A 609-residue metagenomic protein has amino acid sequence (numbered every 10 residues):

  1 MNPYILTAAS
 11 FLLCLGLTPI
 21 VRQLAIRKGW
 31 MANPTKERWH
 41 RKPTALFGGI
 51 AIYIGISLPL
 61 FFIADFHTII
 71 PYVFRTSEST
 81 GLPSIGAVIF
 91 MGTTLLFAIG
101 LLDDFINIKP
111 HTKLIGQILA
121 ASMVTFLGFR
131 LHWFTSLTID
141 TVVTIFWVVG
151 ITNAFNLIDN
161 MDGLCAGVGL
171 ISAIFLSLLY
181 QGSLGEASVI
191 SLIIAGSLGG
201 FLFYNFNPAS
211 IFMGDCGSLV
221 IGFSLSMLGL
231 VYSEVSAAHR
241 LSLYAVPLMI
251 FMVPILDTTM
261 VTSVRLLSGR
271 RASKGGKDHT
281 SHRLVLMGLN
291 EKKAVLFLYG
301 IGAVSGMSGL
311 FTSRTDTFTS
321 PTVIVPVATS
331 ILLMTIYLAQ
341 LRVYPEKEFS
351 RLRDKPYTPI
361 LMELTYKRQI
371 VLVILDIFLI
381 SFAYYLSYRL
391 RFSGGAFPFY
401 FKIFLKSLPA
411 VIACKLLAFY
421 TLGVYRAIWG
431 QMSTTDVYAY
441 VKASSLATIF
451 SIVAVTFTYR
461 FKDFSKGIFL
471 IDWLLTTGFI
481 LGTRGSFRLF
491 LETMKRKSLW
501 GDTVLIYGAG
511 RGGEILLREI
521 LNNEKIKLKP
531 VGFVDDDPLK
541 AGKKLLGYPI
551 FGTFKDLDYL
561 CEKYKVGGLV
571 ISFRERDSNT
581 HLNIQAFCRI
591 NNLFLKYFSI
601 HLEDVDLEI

Functional and structural regions predicted by a protein language model:
M1-T258, H581, Y597: "…together with the soluble PPM/PP2C metallo-phosphatase catalytic core" -> "…together with the soluble PPM/PP2C
I5-L6, P19, L296, T317-W500 (+5 more regions): Signature of alpha-helical transmembrane segments in polytopic membrane proteins
I20-A45, M260-L289, E346-L364: Cytosolic, membrane-interface loops and tails of multi-pass inner-membrane proteins
T44-I56, C165-A166, S218, N290-I301 (+2 more regions): Select subsegments of transmembrane alpha-helices in polytopic membrane proteins, especially boundary-proximal
S57, F126-H132, L178-Y180, S226-S236 (+5 more regions): Hydrophobic alpha-helical transmembrane segments in multi-pass integral membrane proteins
G163-G169, S268, H279-L286, T435-A439 (+1 more regions): Short amphipathic alpha-helical coupling elements at transmembrane boundaries
M249, R271-T315: Mobile late-domain/C-terminal helix-loop "cap" segments that border catalytic sites or the cytosolic face
G394-K402, I412, F490-E608: A solvent-exposed beta-alpha-beta segment
